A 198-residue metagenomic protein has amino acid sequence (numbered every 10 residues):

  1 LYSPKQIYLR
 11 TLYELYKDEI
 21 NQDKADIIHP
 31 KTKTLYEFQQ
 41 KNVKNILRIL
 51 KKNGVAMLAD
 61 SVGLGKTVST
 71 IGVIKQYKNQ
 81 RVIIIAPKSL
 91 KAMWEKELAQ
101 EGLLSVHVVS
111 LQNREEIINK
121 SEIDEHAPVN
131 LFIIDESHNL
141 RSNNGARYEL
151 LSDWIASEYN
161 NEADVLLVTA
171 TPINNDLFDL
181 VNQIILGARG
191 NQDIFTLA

Functional and structural regions predicted by a protein language model:
L1-E19, A188: Accessory nucleic-acid engagement/destabilization modules that flank
E14-E37, K41-K44, G54, K66-I71 (+3 more regions): SF2 helicase/translocase NTPase motor core, specifically the RecA-like lobe 1 inter-motif segment between Walker
R48, K52: Conserved helix-loop functional segments at active or binding sites
S61, P87, T171: P-loop (Walker A) phosphate-binding loop of NTP-binding proteins
G63, S137, L180: Conserved S/T- and glycine-rich ATP-binding loop of Class I adenylate-forming
L180-I194: A short helix-turn-beta junction within AAA+ P-loop NTPase domains corresponding to the substrate/partner-engaging
